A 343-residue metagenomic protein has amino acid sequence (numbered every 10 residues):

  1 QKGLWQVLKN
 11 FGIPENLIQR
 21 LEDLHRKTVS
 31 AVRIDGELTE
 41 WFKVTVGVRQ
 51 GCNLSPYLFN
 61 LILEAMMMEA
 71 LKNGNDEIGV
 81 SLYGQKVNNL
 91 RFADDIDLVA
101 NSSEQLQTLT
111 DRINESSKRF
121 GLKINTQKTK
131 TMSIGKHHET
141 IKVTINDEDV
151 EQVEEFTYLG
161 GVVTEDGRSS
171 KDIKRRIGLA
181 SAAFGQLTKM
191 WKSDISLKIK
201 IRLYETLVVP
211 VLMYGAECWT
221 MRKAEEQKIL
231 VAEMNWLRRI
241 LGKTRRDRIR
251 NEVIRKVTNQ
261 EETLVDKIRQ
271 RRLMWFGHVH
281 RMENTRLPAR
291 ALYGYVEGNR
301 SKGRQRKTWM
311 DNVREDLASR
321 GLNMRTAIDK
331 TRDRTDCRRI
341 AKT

Functional and structural regions predicted by a protein language model:
L4, N10-I18, D23, V29-T343: Short linear motifs embedded in intrinsically disordered, charge-biased segments
